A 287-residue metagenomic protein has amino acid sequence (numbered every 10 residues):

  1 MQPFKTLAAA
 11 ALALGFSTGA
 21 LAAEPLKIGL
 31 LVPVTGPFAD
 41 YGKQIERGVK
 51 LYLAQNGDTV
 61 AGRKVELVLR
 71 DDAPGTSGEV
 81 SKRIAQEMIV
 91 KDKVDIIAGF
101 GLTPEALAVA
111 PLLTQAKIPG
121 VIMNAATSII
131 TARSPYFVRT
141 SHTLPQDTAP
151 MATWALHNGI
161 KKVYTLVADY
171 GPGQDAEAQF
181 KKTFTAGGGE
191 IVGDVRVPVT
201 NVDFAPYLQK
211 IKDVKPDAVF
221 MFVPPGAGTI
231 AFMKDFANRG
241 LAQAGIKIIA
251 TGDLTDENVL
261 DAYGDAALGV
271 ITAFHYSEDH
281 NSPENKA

Functional and structural regions predicted by a protein language model:
M1-A22: Gram-negative bacterial Sec-dependent N-terminal signal peptides
A20-L30, D58-E66, A155-K161: Immediate post-signal peptide segment of exported/extracytoplasmic ligand-binding proteins
G29-G48, R70-G78, G101-P104, L166-Q174 (+1 more regions): Extracytoplasmic "Venus flytrap"
Y41-A61, Q179-A186: Short, polar/charged alpha-helical segment
K43-I45, Q55, T59-T131, T140 (+2 more regions): Beta-alpha junction/loop-to-helix N-cap segments that form part of ligand/metal-binding clefts
R83, T127-I129, Y136-R239, D279-K286: Extracellular/periplasmic Venus flytrap/periplasmic-binding protein
M88-G101, V121-M123, Y164-V167, K215-P225 (+2 more regions): Periplasmic-binding protein-like
M233-A287: Extracellular/periplasmic periplasmic-binding protein-like sensory domains
